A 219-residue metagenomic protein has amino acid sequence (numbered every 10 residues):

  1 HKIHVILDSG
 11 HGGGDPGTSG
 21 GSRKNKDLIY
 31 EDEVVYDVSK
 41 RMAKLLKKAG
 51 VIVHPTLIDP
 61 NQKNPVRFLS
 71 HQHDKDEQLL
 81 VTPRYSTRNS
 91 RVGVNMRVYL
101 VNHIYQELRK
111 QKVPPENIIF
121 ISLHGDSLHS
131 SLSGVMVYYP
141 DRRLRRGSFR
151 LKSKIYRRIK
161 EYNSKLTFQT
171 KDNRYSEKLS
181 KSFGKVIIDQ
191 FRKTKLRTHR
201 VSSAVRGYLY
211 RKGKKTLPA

Functional and structural regions predicted by a protein language model:
H1-A219: Catalytic-site microenvironment of enzymes that process N-acetyl-hexosamine-containing cell-wall polysaccharides
